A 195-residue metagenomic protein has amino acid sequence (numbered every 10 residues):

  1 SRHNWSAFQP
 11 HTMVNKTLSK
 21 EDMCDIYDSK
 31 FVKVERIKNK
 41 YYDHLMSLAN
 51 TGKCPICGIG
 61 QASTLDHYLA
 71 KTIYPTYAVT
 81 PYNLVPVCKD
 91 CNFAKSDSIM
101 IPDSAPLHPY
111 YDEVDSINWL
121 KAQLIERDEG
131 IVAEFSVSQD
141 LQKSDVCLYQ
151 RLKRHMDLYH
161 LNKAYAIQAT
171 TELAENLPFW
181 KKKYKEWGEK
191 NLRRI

Functional and structural regions predicted by a protein language model:
S1-R2, Y27, L120, L148-H155: Generic hydrophobic, helix-prone segments enriched in Leu/Val/Ile
S1-R36: N-terminal accessory alpha/beta regions
S1-W5, A133-F135, Q139, K143 (+3 more regions): Non-cleavable N-terminal signal-anchor transmembrane helices
I26, K30, H44, K183: Residues that form generic nucleotide/phosphate-binding pockets
F31-H44, D66-I73: Short Cys/His-rich Zn2+-coordinating modules
Y42-T64, C88: Short cysteine-rich loop/turn motifs with clustered Cys
Q61-L141: Glycine- and acidic-residue-rich phosphate-binding/metal-coordinating active-site segment common to enzymes that handle
V146-I195: C-terminal, charged low-complexity interaction regions
